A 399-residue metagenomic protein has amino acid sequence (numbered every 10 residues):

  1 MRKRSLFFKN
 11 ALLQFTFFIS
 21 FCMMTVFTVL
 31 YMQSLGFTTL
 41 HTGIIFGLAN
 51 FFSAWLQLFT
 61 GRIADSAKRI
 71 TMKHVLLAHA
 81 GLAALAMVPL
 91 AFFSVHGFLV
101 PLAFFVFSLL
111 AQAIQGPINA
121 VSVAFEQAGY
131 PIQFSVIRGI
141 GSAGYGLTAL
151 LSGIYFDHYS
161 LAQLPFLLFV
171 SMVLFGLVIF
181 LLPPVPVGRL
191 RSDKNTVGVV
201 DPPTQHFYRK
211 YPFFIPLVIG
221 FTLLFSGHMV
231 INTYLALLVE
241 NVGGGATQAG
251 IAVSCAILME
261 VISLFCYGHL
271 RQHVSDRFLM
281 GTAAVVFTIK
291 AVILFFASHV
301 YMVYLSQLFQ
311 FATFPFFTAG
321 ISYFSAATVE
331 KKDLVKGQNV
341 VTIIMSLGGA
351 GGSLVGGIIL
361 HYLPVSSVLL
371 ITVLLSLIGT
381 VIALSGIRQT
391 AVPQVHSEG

Functional and structural regions predicted by a protein language model:
M1-R4, P183-V218: Juxtamembrane intracellular "pre-TM" segments in multi-pass secondary transporters
R2-N50, F213-G250: Helix-loop boundary and gating motifs at the non-cytosolic
F15, G97-I114, T222, M302-F316: Hydrophobic core of transmembrane alpha-helices in multi-pass small-molecule transporters, especially MFS/SLC-type
M32-Q33, I63-A64, G139, Y155-Y159 (+3 more regions): Interfacial helix-cap and linker-helix signal at transmembrane-aqueous boundaries of multi-pass secondary transporters
W55-R69, F156, S263-S275, L360: Helix-to-loop junctions at the C-terminal end of transmembrane segments in multipass secondary transporters
H74-V88, F278-I293, V373: Structural signature of the two symmetry-related core transmembrane helices
Q112-Q127, F316-V329: Intracellular juxtamembrane helix-capping segments at the cytosolic ends of symmetry-related transmembrane helices
V335-Y362: A late C-terminal transmembrane helix in Major Facilitator Superfamily
